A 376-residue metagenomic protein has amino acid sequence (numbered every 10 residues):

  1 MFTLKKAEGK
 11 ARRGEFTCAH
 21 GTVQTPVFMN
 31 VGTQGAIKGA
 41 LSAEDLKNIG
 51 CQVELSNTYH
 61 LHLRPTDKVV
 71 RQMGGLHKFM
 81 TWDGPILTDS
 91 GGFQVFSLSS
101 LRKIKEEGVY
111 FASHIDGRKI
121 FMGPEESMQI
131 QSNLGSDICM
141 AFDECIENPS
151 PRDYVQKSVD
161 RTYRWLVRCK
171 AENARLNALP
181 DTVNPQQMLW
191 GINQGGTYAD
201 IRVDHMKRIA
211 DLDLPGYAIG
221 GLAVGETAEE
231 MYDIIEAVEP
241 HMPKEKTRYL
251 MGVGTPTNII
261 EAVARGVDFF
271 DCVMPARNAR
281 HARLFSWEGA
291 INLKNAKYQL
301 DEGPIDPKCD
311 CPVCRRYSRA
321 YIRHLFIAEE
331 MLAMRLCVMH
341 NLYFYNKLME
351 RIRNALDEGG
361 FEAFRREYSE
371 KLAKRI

Functional and structural regions predicted by a protein language model:
M1-E15, V23-G32, G39-A40, D143-P149 (+1 more regions): C-terminal extensions of enzymes
M1-V183, A296-Q299: Non-catalytic, usually N-terminal nucleic-acid engagement modules in DNA/RNA processing proteins
G21, E54, D89, Q131 (+5 more regions): Conserved, mostly hydrophobic/aromatic
S127, S158, T162-W165, C169 (+5 more regions): Alpha-helical packing segments of well-folded alpha/beta enzyme cores
G135, L166, K170-N173, N177 (+4 more regions): Structural signal for hydrophobic packing residues in well-ordered secondary-structure cores of soluble enzyme domains
N148-P151, Q156, G216-L222, M331-M334: Glycine- and acidic
D160-Y163, E172, L176, M188-I305: Glycine-rich phosphate/ribose-binding loops and adjacent secondary-structure elements that form binding surfaces
